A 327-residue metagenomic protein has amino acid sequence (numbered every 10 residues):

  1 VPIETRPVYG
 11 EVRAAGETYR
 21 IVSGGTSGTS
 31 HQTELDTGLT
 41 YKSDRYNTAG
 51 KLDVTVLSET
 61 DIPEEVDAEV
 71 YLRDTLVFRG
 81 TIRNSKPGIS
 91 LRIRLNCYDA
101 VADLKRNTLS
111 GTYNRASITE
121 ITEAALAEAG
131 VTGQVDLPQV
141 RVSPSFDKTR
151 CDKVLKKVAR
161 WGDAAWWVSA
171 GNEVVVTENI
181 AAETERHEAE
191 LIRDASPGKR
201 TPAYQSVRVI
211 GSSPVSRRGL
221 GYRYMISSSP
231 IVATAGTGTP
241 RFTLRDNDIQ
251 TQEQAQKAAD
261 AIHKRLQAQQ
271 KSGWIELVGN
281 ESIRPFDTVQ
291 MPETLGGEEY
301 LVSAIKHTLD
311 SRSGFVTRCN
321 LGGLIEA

Functional and structural regions predicted by a protein language model:
V1-S110, D163, E188-I192, S196: Assembly/oligomerization scaffold segments
P2, R6, S90-L104, V135-A203: Short beta-strand-centered interaction patches in the first periplasmic/extracellular domains of large envelope
T5-Y19, A124-V135, A327: Intrinsically disordered, low-complexity terminal/linker regions enriched in Pro/Ser/Gly and acidic residues
H31-I62, R193-A327: An acidic/polar, Gly/Ser/Thr-rich interaction patch typically located in mid-to-C-terminal regions of proteins
V54, I82, C97, T108-G133 (+4 more regions): Amphipathic, non-transmembrane alpha-helical segments in extracytoplasmic/periplasmic proteins
S85-G88, S169, T308-D310: Short beta-strand micro-motifs enriched in acidic
